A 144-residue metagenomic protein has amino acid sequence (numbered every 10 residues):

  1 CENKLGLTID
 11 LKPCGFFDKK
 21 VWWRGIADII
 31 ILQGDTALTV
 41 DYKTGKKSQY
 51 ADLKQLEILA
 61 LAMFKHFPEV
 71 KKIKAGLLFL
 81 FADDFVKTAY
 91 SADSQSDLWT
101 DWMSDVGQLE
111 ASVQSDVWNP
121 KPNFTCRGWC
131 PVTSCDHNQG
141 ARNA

Functional and structural regions predicted by a protein language model:
C1-A144: RecB-family 4Fe-4S metal-dependent nuclease core
